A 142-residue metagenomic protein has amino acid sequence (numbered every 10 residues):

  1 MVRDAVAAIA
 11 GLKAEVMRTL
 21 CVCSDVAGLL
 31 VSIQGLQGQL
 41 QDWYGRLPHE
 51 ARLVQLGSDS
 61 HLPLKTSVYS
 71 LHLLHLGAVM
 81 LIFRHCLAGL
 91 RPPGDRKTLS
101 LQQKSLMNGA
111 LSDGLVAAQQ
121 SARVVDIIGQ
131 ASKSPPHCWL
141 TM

Functional and structural regions predicted by a protein language model:
M1-R46, S58-M142: Extended, leucine-rich alpha-helical cores of fungal transcription factors
A51-S58: Conserved small-domain helix->loop->beta segment predominantly found in fold-type I
